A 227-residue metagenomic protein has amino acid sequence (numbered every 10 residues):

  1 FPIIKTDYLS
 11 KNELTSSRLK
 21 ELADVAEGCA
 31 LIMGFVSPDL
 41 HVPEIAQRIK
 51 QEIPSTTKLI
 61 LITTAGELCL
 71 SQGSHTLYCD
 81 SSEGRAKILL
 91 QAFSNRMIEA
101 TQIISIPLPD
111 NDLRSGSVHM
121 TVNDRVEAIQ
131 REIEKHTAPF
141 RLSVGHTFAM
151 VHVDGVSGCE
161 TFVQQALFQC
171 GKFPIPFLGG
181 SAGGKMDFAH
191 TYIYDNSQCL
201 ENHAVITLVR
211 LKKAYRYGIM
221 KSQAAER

Functional and structural regions predicted by a protein language model:
F1-R227: Cofactor- and metal-binding active-site motifs of prokaryotic enzymes that mediate redox/radical or nucleophilic
